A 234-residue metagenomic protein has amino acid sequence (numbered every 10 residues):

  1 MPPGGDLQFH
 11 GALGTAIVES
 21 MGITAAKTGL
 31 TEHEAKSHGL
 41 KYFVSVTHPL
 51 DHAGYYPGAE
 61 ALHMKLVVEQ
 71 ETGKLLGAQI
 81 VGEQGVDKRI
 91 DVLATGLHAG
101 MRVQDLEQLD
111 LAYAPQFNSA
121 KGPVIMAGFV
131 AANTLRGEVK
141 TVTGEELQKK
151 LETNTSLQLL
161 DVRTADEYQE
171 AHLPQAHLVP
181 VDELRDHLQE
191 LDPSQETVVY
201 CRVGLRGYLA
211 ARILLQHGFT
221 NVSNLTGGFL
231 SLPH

Functional and structural regions predicted by a protein language model:
M1, A94-T95, Q108, F129: Generic alpha-helical structural context detector
M1-Q84, P115, S119, P123-K149: Mid-to-C-terminal Rossmann-like scaffold of FAD/NAD(P)H-dependent oxidoreductases
A26, K36, L97, Q169 (+1 more regions): Short polybasic/polar patches that bind polyanions
E83-V103: A short, polar/charged loop-to-alpha-helix boundary motif
Q104-L157, A165-V198, R202-H234: Rhodanese-like catalytic fold shared by cysteine-dependent sulfurtransferases and DSP/PTP-type phosphatases
